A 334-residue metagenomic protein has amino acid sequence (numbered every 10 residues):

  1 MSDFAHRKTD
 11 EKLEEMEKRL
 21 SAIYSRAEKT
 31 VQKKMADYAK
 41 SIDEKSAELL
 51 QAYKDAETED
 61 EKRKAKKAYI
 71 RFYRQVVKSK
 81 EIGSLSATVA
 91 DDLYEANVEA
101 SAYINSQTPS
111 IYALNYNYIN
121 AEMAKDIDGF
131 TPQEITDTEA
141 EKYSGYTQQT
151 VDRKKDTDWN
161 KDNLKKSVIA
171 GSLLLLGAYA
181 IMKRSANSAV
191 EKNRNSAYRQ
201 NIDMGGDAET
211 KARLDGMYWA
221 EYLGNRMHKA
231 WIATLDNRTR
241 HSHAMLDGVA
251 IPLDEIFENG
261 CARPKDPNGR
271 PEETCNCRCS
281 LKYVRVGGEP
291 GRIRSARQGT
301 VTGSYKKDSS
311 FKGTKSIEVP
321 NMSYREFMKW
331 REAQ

Functional and structural regions predicted by a protein language model:
M1-K192, R285-Q334: N-terminal leader/targeting and assembly helices and adjacent pre-domain segments
V190-A296: Acidic, glycine-rich two-metal-ion catalytic cores of nucleic acid-processing enzymes
